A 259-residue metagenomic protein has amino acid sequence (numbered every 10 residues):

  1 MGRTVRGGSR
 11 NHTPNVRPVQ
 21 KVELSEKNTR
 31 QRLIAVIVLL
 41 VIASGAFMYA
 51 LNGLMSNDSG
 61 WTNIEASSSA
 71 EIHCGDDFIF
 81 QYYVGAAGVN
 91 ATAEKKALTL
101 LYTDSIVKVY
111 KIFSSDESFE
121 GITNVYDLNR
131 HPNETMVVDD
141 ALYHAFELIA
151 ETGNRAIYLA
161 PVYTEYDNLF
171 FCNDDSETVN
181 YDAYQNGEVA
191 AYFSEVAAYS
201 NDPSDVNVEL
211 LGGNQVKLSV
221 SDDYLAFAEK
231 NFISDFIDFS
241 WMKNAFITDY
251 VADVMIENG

Functional and structural regions predicted by a protein language model:
G2-K243, Y250-I256: A contiguous, well-ordered beta/alpha segment that forms the leading edge of an enzyme domain
